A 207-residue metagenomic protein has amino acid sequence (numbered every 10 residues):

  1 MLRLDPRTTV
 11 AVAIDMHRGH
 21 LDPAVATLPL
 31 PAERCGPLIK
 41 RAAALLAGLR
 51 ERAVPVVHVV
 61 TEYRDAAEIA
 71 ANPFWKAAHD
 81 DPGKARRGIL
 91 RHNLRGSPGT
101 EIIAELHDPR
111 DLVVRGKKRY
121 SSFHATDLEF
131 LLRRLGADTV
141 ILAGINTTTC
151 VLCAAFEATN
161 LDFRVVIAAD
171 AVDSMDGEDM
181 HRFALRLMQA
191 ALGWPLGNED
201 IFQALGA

Functional and structural regions predicted by a protein language model:
M1-V10, A44-R52, F74-A207: Active-site-adjacent betaalpha module
R7, V25-L49, A53-V56: A short alpha/beta connector and helix-capping loop motif
V10-H20: Acidic-leg catalytic submotif of subtilisin-like serine proteases
G19, E62, N146-T148: Short glycine-rich anion-binding loops that position phosphate/pyrophosphate groups of nucleotides and phosphorylated
H20-L21, M175: Catalytic P-loop NTPase motifs of RecA-like helicase/translocase cores
P23-L30, A71-N72, A158: Surface-exposed, active-site-proximal loop segments in enzymatic domains
V54-T61, A67, A168: Short beta-strand segments at enzyme active-site cores
T61-H79: A basic- and aromatic-enriched beta-loop-alpha substructure that forms the phosphate/nucleotide- and DNA/RNA-contacting
